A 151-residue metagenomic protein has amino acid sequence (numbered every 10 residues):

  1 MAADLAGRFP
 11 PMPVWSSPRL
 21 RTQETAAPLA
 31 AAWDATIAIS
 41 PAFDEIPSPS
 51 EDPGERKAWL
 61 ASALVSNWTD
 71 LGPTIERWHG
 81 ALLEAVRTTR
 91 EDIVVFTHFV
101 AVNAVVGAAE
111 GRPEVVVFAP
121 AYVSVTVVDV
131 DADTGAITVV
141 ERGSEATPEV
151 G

Functional and structural regions predicted by a protein language model:
M1-S40, S66-N67, L71: Active-site-proximal alpha-helix that buttresses catalytic centers in soluble enzyme cores
M12, E91-V100: Generic beta-sheet signal
S17-R19, A42, F96-V100, R142: Short, well-ordered beta-to-alpha junction loops that form the rim of enzyme active sites and present histidine/acidic
R21-Q23, I46-P47, A101-N103: Short, active-site-adjacent cap segments at secondary-structure transitions
T22-T25, T97, T126: Ser/Thr-centric signal marking residues that sit in or immediately flank functional binding/regulatory motifs
P28, A104, A108: Active-site signature of alpha/beta-hydrolase-fold catalytic machinery across serine- and Asp/Cys-nucleophile hydrolases
A35-I39, E45-K57, G107-G151: Acidic, low-complexity terminal tails and accessory targeting/binding regions of phosphate-metabolizing enzymes
A63-R90: Internal catalytic-core helix/loop-beta-alpha segment that presents or stabilizes conserved functional determinants
